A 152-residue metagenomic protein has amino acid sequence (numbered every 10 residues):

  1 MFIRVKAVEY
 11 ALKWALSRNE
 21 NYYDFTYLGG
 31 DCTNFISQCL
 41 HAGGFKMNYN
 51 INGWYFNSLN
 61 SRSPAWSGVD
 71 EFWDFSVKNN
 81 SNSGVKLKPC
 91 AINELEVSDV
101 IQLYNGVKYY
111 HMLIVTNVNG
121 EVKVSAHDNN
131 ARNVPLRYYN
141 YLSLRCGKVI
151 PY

Functional and structural regions predicted by a protein language model:
M1-S67: N-terminal capping segments
L12, L16, L28, L40 (+7 more regions): Generic detector of leucine side chains in alpha-helical contexts
Y22-T26, C39, K46, N50-I51 (+7 more regions): Generic local-structure boundary detector
F56-H127: ...with weaker cross-activation on analogous glycine-rich loops/strands in unrelated enzymes
V115-T116, G120-Y152: Glycine-rich, aromatic-bearing surface loops/beta-hairpins
